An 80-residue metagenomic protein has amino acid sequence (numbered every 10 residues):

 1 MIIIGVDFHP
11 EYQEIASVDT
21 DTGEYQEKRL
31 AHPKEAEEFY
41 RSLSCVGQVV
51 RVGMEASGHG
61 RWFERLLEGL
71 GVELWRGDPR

Functional and structural regions predicted by a protein language model:
M1-R80: Phosphate- and other anionic-substrate recognition elements at nucleic-acid/protein interfaces
